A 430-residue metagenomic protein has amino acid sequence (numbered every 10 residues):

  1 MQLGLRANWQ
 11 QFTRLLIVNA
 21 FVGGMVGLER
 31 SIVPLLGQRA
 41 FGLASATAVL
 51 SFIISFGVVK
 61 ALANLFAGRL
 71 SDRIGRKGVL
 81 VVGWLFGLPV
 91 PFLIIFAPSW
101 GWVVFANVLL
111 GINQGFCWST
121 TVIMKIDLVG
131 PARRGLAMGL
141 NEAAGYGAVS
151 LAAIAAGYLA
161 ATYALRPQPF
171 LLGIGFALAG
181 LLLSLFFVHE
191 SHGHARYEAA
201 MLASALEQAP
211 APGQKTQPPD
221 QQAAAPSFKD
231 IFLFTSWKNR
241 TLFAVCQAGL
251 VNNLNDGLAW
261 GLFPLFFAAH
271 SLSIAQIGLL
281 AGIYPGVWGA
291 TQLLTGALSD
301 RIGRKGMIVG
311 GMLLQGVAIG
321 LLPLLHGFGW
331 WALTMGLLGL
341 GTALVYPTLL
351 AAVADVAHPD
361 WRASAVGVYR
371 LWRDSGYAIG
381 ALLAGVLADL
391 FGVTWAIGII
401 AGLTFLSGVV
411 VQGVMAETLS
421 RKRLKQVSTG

Functional and structural regions predicted by a protein language model:
M1-W9, H194-A244, T429-G430: Juxtamembrane intracellular "pre-TM" segments in multi-pass secondary transporters
A7-G57, T241-A244, A248, N252-H270: Helix-loop boundary and gating motifs at the non-cytosolic
F56-L65, S150, P285-L293, Y377-A378: Residue-level signature of mid-helix packing/kink "hotspots" within the transmembrane helices of 12-pass Major
A63-G75, A160, T291-G303, A388-D389: Helix-to-loop junctions at the C-terminal end of transmembrane segments in multipass secondary transporters
G78-F92, G306-L321: Structural signature of the two symmetry-related core transmembrane helices
A106-G147, A351-A352: Cytoplasmic helix-loop-helix junction between adjacent transmembrane helices in 12-TM secondary transporters
Q168-F186, I397-G413: Symmetry-related core transmembrane helices of the 12-TM Major Facilitator Superfamily/SLC fold
S184-A200, G413-L424: Helix-loop junctions on the cytosolic side of multi-pass membrane transporters, especially the intracellular loop
